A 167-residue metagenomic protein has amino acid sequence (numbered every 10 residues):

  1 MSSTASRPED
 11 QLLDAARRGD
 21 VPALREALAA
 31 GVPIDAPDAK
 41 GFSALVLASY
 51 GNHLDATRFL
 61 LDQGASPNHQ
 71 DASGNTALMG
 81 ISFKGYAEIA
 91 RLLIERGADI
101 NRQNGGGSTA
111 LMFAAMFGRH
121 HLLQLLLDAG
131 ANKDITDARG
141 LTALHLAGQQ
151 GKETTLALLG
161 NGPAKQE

Functional and structural regions predicted by a protein language model:
M1-A30, A39-F42, D62, K165-E167: Intrinsically disordered, low-complexity regulatory segments in ankyrin-centric signaling systems
M1-D14, R96, A129, A138-L141 (+1 more regions): Ankyrin-repeat-protein effector appendages
D14-G19, L47-H53, G80-Y86, F113-R119 (+1 more regions): Ankyrin repeat A-helix N-terminal signature
D20-L28, H53-L61, Y86-I94, R119-L127 (+1 more regions): Ankyrin repeat structural motif
